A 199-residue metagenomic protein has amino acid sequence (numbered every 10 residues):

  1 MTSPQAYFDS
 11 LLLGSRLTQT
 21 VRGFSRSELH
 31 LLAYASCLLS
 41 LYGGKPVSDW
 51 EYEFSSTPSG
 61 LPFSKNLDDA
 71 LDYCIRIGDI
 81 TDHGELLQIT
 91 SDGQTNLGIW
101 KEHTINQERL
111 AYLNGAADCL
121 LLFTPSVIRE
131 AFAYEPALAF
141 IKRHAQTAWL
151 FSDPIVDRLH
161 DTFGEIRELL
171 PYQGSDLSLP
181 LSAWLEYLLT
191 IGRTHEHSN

Functional and structural regions predicted by a protein language model:
M1-N199: Domain-edge interaction signal
